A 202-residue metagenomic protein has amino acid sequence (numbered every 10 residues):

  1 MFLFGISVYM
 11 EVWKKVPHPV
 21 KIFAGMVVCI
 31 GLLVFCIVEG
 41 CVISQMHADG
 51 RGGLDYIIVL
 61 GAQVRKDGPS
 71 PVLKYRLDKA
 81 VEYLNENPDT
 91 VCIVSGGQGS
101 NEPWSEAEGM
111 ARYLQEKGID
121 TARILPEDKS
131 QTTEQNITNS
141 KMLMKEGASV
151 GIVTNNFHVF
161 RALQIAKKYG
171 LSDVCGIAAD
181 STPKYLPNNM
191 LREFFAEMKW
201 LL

Functional and structural regions predicted by a protein language model:
M1-M10: Membrane-embedded alpha-helical segments of integral membrane proteins
I6, V34-S44, K199: Residue-level signal for alpha-helical transmembrane segments in multi-pass membrane proteins
Y9-P17: Membrane-helix boundary connector in multi-pass membrane proteins
P17-H18, K184: Juxtamembrane/transmembrane-helix boundary motifs in multi-pass membrane proteins
H18-G40: Internal/C-terminal transmembrane anchor helices
I37-L191: A structural signal for short, hydrophobic/glycine-enriched beta-strand patches
L186-L202: A transmembrane-helix-recognition feature enriched in membrane-embedded lipid enzymes and envelope glyco-/phospholipid
